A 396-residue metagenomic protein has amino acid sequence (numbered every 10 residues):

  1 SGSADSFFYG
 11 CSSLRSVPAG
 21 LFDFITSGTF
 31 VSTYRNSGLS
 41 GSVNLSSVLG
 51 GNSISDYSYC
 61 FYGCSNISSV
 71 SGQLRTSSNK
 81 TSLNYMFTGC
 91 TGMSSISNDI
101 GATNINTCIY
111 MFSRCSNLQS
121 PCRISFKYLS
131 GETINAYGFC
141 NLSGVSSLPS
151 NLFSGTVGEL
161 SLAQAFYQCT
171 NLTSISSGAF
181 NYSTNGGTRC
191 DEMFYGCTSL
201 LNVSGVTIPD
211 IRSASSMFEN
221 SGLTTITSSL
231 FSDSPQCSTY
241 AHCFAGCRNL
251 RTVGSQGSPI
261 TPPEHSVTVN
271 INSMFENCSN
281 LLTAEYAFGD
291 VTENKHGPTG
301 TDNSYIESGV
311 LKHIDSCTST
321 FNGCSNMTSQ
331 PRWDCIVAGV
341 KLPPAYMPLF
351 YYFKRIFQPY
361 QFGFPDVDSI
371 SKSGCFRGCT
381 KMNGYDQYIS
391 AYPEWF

Functional and structural regions predicted by a protein language model:
S1-G2, C11-G28, G38-S55, S65-T81 (+11 more regions): Structural signature of tandem-repeat unit edges
F8, S37, F61, F87 (+6 more regions): Consensus "Asn ladder" position of solenoid repeat domains
